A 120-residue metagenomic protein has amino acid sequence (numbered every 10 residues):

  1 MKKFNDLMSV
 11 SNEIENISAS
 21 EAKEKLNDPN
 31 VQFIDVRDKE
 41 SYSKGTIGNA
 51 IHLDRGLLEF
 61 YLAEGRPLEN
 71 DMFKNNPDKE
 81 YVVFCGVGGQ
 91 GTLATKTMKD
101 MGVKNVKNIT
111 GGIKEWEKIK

Functional and structural regions predicted by a protein language model:
M1-V31, K39-E80, G89-K120: Rhodanese-like catalytic fold shared by cysteine-dependent sulfurtransferases and DSP/PTP-type phosphatases
D35: Conserved active-site aspartate in kinases
F84: Short, surface-exposed ligand- or partner-binding patches at beta-edge/loop junctions that are enriched in aromatics
